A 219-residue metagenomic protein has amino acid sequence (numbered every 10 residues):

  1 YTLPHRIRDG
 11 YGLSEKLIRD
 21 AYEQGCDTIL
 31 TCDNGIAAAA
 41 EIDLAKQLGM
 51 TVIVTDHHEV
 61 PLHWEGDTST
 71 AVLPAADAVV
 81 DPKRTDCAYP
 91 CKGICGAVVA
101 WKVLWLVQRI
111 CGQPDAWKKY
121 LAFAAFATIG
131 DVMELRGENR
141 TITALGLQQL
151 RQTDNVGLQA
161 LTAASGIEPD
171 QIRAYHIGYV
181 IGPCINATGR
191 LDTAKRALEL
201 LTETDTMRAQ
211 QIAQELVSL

Functional and structural regions predicted by a protein language model:
Y1-G66, T70-V72, V80: N-terminal small/polar loop signature for handling phosphorylated ligands or for N-terminal nucleophile
Y1-T28, L48-G49, A75, R109-L219: Hydrophobic helix-and-loop "lid/oligomerization" segment in the mid-to-C-terminal part of catalytic domains
I36, E59-V60, R84, E134 (+1 more regions): Short, glycine/acidic-enriched loop or turn micro-motifs at the edges of active sites
I36-A38, W64-D67, I94-V99, L161 (+1 more regions): Low-complexity, flexible helical/coil segments
A39, I94-A97, W101, R140-A144 (+1 more regions): Amphipathic alpha-helical transducer elements in NTP-driven molecular machines
E41, K46, V54, K102-L106 (+1 more regions): Contiguous hydrophobic segments
T68-Q113, W117-I129: Short alpha-helices
